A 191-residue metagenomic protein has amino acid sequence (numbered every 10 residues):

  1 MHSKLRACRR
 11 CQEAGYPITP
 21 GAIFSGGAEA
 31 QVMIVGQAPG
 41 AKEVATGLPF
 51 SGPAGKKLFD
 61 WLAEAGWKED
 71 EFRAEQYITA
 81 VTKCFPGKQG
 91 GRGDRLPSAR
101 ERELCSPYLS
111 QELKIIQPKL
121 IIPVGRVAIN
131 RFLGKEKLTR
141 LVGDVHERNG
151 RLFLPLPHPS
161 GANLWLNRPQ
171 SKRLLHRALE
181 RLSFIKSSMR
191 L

Functional and structural regions predicted by a protein language model:
M1-M189: A polyanion-binding, active-site-adjacent surface
